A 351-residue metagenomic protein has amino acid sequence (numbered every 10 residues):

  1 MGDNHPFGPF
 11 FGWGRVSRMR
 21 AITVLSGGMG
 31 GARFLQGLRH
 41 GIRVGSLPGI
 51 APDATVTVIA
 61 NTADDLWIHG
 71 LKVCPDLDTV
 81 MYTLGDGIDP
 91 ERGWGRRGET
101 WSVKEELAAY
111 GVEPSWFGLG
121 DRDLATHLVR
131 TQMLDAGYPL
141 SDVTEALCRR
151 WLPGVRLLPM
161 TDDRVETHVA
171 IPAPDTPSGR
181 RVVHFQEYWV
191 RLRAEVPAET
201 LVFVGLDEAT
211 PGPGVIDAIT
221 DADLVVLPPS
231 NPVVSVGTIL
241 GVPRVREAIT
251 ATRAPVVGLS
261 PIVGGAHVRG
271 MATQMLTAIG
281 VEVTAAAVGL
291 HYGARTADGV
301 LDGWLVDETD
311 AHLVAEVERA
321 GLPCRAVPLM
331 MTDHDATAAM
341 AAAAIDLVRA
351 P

Functional and structural regions predicted by a protein language model:
M19-I22: Extreme N-terminal starter segment of soluble prokaryotic enzymes
L35-R39, S235-I249, V314, E318: Short Gly/Thr/Asp-enriched flexible loops that form oxyanion-binding sites at enzyme active sites
R43, L47-P52, A60-F203: Electropositive, gly/pro-rich neighborhoods at or near active sites that engage anionic ligands
P52-A54, T252-V256, L301, L322: A short helix->loop->beta-strand "cap" motif at the edges of active sites that frequently abuts
E199-I219: Active-site glycine-rich loop that binds ribose-phosphate moieties when present
A222: An anion/phosphate-binding loop that grips the pyrophosphate of nucleotide cofactors and donors
L240-E282: Redox- and metal-dependent alpha/beta enzyme cores, enriched for Fe-S-associated oxidoreductases and cofactor-handling
R269-P351: C-terminal functional extensions of proteins
